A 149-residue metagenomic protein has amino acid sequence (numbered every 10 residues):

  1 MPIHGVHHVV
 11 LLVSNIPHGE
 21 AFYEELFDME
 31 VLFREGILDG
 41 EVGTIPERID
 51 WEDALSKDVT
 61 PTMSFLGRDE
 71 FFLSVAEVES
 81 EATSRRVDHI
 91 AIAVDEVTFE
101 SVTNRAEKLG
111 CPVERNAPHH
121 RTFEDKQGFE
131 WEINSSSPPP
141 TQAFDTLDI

Functional and structural regions predicted by a protein language model:
P2, L11, T103-I149: Vicinal oxygen chelate
V6-S14, M63-F71, E77-R105, H119-E124 (+1 more regions): Vicinal oxygen chelate
L12-E70: Core segments of cupin and vicinal oxygen chelate
A21, E25, E100-K108: Replace "anionic and nucleotidyl ligands
I37, V78-E79, N134-S136: Residue-level structural signal for beta-strand termini and adjacent loop
E41-V42, L73-A76, P140-Q142: A short, acidic/glycine-rich surface segment
W51-K57, A93-V97, G110-E114: Short linear motifs in intrinsically disordered
